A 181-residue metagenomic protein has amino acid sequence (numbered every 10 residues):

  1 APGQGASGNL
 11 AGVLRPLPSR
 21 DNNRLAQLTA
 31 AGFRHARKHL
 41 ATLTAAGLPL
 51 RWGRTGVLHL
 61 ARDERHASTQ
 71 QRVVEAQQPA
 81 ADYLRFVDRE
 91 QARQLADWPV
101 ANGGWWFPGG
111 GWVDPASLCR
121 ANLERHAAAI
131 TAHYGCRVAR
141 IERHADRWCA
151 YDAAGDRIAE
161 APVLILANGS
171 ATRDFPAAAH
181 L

Functional and structural regions predicted by a protein language model:
A1-G8: Glycine-rich FAD pyrophosphate-binding loop
G12-Q94: Dinucleotide-binding Rossmann-like beta1-alpha1 core, especially the glycine-rich loop that anchors the ADP
H66, C119, R140, A171-R173: Glycine-rich nucleotide phosphate-binding loop and flanking beta-alpha elements of Rossmann-like dinucleotide-binding
L84, A129-T131: Short, conserved active-site loop motifs that form the nucleotide-linked donor/cofactor pocket
D88-R89, Y134-C136, D152, N168: Short loop/edge segments at beta-strand edges and connector loops that shape dinucleotide/nucleotide cofactor-binding
G104-R125: Mid-domain beta-loop-alpha active-site segment that forms a flexible, acidic cofactor/metal-binding surface
G111, A132-W148: A conserved short coil-to-beta-strand element within the FAD-binding core of flavoproteins
A154-L181: Central helical "cap/lid" subdomain
